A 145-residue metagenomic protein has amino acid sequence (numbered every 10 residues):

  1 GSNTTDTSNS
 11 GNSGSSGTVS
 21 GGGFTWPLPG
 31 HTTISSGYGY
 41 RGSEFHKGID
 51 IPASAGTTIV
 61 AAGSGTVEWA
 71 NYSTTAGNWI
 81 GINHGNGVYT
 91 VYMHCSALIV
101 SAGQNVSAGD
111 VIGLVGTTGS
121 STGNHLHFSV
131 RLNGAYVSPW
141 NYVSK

Functional and structural regions predicted by a protein language model:
G1-G17: Alpha-helical oligomerization segments with coiled-coil/rod-like character
G21-K145: Catalytic cores of peptidoglycan-degrading enzymes
